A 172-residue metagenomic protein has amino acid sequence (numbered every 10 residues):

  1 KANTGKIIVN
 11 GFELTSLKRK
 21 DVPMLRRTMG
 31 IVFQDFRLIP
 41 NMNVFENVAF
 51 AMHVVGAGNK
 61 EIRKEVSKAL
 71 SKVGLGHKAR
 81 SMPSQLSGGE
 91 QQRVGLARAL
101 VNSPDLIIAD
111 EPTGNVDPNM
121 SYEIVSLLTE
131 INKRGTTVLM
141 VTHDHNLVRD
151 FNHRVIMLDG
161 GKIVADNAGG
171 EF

Functional and structural regions predicted by a protein language model:
G5-E13: Conserved ABC transporter NBD signature motif
L14-G30, N59, I131-K133: ABC ATPase NBD coupling module
M42-F50: Short coil-to-helix segment of the ABC ATPase nucleotide-binding domain corresponding to the Q-loop/switch region
S81-S84, N102, R134: Conserved signature/switch motifs of ABC ATPase nucleotide-binding domains
M82-L86, E90-Q92: Conserved ABC ATPase signature
L96: Hydrophobic anchor residue at the start of the ABC signature
I107-D110: Catalytic Walker B motif of ABC-type/P-loop ATPase nucleotide-binding domains
